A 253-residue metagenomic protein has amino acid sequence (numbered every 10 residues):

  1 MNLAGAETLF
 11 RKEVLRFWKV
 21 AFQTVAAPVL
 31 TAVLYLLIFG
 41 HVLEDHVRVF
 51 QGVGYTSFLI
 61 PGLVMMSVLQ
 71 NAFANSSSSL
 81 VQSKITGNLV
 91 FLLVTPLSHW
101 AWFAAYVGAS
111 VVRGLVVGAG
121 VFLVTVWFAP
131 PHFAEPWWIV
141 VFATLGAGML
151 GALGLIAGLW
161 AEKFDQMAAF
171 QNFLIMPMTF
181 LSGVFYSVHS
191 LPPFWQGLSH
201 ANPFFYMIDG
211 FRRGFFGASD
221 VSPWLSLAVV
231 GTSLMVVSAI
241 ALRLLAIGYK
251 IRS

Functional and structural regions predicted by a protein language model:
M1-W137, V141-S253: Hydrophobic transmembrane alpha-helices and immediately adjacent juxtamembrane helices of multi-pass inner-membrane
